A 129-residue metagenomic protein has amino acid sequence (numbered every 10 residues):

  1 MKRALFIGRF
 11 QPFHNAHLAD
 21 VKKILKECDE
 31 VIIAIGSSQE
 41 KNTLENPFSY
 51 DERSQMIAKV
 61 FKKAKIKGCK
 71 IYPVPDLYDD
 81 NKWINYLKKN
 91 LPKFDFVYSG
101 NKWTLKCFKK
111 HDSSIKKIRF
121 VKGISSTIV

Functional and structural regions predicted by a protein language model:
M1-V129: Nucleotidyltransferase catalytic core that binds NTPs
